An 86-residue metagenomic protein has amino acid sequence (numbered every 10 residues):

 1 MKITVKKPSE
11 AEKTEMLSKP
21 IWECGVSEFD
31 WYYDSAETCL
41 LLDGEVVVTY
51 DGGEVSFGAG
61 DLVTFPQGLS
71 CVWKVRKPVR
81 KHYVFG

Functional and structural regions predicted by a protein language model:
M1-I3, M16, P20, R80-G86: Double-stranded beta-helix
P8, M16-D34, P66-Q67: Conserved short histidine dyad/triad with adjacent acidic residue
G25, T49-G53, R76, G86: Short strand-coil-strand connectors
W31, V48, K81-Y83: Short hydrophobic/aromatic-rich beta-strand segments that constitute the beta-sheet cores of beta-sandwich/beta-barrel
Y33-V48: Short, conserved beta-strand element in jelly-roll/cupin
D51-Q67: Short acidic-glycine-tyrosine-enriched beta hairpin
Q67-G86: Ligand-binding loop in jelly-roll beta-barrel domains
